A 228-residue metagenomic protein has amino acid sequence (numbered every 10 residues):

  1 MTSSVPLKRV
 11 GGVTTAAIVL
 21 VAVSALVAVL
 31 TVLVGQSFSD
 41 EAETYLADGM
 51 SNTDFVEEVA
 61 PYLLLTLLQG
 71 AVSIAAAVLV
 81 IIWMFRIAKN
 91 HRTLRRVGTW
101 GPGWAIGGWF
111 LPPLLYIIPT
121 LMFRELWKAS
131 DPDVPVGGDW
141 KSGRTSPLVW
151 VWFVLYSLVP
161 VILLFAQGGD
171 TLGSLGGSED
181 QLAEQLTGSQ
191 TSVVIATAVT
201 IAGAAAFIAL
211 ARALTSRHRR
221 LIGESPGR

Functional and structural regions predicted by a protein language model:
T2-L79, D131, G137, S142-R228: Polytopic transmembrane helical bundles with strong interfacial aromatic enrichment
P61-T66, G98-F110: Alpha-helical membrane-spanning segments of integral membrane proteins, especially the hydrophobic core of TM bundles
A75-V97, F123-D133: Internal transmembrane alpha-helix with an interfacial aromatic "cap," most often the third helix
W83-M84, W104, W127, W150-F153: Tryptophan-centered motif/residue detector
R92, L115, K128, A166 (+1 more regions): Hydrophobic/aromatic-lined pockets within catalytic cores
T93-I106, V134-D139: Membrane-interface segments at transmembrane-helix boundaries
P102-R124: Hydrophobic, aromatic-rich membrane-embedded alpha-helical segments
